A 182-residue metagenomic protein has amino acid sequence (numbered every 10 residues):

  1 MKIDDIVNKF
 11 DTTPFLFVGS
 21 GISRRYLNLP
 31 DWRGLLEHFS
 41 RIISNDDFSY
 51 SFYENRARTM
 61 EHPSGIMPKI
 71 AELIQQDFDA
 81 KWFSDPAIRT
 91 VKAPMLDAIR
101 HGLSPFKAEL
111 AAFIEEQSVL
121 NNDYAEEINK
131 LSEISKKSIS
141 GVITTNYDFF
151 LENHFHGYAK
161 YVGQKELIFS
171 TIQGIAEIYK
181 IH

Functional and structural regions predicted by a protein language model:
M1-H182: Conserved catalytic-core helix/loop/strand module for nucleotide-ribose chemistry
